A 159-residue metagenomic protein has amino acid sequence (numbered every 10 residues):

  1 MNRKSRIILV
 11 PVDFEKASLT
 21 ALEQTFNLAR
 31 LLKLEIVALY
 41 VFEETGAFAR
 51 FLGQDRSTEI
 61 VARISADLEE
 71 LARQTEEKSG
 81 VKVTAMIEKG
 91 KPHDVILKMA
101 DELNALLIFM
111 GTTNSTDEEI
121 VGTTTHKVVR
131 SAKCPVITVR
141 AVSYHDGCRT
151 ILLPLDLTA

Functional and structural regions predicted by a protein language model:
M1-Q54, T150-A159: Small/aliphatic-rich secondary-structure junction motif
M1-R3, A17, Q24, R73-I108: Structural beta-alpha unit
L28, L32-E35, V81, A105 (+1 more regions): Short glycine/serine/threonine/alanine-rich loop segments
V37-L39, T84-E88, I137: General small-molecule cofactor/ligand-binding pocket signal
D55-A66: A short acidic, glycine-rich active-site loop that binds or catalyzes chemistry on phosphate/adenosine moieties
L107-K127, C148: Glycine-rich, Arg-bearing micro-motifs that act as flexible, cationic patches
M110-T112, V136-A141: Short beta-strand elements of ligand-binding domains
T124, A132-K133: Short, structured coil segments at secondary-structure junctions
